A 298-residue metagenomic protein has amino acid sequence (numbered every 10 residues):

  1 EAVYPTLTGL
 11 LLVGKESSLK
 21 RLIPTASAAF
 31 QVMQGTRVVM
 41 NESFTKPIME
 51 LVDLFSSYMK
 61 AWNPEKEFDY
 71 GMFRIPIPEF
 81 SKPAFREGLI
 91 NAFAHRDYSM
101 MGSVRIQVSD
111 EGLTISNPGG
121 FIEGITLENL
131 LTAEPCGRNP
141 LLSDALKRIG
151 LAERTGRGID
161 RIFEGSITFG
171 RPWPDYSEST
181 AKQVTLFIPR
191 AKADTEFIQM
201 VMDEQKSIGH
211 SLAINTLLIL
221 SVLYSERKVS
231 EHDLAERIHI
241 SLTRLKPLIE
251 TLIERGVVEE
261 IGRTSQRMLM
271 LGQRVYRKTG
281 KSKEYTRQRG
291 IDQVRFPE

Functional and structural regions predicted by a protein language model:
E1-E298: C-terminal regulatory or interaction extensions
